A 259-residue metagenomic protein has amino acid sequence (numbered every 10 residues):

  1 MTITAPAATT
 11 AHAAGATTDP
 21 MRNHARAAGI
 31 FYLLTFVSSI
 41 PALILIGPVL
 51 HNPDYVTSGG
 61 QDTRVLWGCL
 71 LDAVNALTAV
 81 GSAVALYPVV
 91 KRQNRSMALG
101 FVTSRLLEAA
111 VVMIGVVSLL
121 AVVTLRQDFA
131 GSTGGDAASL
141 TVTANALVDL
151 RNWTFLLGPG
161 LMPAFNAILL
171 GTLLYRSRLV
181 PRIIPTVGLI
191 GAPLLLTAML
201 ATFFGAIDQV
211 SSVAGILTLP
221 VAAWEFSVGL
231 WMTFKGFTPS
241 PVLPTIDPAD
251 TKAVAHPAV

Functional and structural regions predicted by a protein language model:
T2-V259: Hydrophobic, aromatic-enriched alpha-helical segments typical of multi-pass transmembrane helices
